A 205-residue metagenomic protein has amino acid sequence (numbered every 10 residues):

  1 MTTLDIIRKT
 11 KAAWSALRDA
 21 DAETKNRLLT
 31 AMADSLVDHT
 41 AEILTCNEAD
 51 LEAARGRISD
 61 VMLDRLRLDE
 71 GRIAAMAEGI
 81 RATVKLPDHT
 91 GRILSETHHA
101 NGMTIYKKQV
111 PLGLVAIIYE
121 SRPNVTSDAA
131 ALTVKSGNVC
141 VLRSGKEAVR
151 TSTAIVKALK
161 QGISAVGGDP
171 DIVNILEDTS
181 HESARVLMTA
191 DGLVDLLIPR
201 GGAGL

Functional and structural regions predicted by a protein language model:
M1-I105: N-terminal Rossmann-like NAD(P)+-binding subdomain of aldehyde/semialdehyde dehydrogenases
K85, L94-L205: Rossmann-like NAD(P) dinucleotide-binding subdomain of oxidoreductase/dehydrogenase enzymes
